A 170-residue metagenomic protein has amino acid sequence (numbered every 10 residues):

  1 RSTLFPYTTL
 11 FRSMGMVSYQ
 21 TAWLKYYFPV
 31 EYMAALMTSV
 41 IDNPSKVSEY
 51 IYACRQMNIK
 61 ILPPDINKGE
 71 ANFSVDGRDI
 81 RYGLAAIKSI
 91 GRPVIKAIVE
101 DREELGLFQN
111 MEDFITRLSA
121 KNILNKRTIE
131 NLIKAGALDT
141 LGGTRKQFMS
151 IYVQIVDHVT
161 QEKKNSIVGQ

Functional and structural regions predicted by a protein language model:
R1-T9: Single conserved hydrophobic/aromatic residue that forms the stacking wall/gate of nucleotide- or nucleobase-binding
T8-Q170: Noncatalytic, beta-rich nucleic-acid-contacting surfaces in large DNA/RNA-processing enzymes
